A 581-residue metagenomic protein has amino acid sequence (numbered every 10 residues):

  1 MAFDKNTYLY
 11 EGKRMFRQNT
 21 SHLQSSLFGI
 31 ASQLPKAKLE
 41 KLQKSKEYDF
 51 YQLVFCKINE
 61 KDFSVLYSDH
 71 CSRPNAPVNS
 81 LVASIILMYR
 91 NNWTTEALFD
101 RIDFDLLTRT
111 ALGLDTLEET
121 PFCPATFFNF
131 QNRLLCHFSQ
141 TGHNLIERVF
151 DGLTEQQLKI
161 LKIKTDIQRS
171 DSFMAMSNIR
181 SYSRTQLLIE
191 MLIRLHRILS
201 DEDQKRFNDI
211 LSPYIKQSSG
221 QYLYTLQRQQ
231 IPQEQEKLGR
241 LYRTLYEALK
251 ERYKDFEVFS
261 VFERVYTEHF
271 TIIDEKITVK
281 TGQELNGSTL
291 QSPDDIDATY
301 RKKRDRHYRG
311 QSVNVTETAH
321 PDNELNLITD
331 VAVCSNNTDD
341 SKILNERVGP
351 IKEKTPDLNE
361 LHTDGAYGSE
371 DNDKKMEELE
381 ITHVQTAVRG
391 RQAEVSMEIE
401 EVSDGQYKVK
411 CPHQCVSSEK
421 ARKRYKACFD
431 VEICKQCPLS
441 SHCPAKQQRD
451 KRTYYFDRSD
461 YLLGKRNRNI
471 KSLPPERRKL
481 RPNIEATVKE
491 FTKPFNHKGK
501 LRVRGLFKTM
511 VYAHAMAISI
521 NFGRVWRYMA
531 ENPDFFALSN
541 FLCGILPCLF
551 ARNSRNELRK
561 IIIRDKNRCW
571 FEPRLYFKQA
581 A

Functional and structural regions predicted by a protein language model:
A2-K44: N-terminal intrinsically disordered, low-complexity, charged/polar
K41-A83, F456: Basic, short loop/linker segments at the boundary and entry of helix-turn-helix/winged-helix-like folds
D62-S68, T110-L117: Short amphipathic helix-turn modules centered on a small-residue break
D69, N92-T94, C136-H137: N-terminal core-binding DNA-recognition domain of tyrosine recombinases/integrases
S80, L106-G113: General structural concept
V82-N92: Alpha-helical support elements that line or immediately flank enzyme active sites and cofactor-binding pockets
A97, I102, T116, F128-A581: Anion-binding and metal-coordination hotspots
